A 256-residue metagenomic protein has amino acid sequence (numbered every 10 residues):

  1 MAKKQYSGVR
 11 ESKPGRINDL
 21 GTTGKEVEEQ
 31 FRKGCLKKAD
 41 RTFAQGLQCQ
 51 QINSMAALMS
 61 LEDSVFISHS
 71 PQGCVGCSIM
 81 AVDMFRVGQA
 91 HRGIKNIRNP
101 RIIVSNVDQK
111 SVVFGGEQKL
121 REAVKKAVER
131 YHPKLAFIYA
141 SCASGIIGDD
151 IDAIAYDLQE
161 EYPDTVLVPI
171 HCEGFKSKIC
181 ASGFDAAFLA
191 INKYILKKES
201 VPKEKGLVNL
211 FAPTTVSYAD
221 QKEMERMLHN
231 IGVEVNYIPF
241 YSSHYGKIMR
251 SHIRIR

Functional and structural regions predicted by a protein language model:
M1-R256: An N-terminal assembly and electron-transfer interface module characteristic of large anaerobic redox and radical
